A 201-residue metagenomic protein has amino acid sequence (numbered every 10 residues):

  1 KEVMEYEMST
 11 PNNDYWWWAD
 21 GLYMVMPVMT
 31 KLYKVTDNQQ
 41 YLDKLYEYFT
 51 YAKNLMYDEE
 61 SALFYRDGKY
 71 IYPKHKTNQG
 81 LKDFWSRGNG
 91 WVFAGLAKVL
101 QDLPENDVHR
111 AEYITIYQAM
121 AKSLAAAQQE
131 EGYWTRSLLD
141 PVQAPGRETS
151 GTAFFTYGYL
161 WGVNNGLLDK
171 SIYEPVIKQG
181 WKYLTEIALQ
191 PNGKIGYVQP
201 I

Functional and structural regions predicted by a protein language model:
K1, M24-N38, W91-H109, A153-L168: Well-ordered alpha-helical scaffold segments within catalytic/enzyme domains
K1, W134, P141, G146-I201: CBM-like carbohydrate-recognition segments
K1-N12, Q39-G68, I114-G132, V176-G193: Long, well-ordered core segments of solenoidal/helical folds
E7-L22, K74-A94, E105, H109 (+4 more regions): Solvent-exposed loop and edge beta-strand segments that line ligand/cofactor-binding and catalytic clefts
S9, V28, K69-Y70, L139 (+1 more regions): Short capping/connector residues at structural and topological boundaries
D14, A19-D20, M24, M29 (+1 more regions): Amphipathic, soluble alpha/beta structural segments
L22-M24, T30, Y46, A52-M56 (+5 more regions): His/Met- and acidic-residue-enriched segments that coordinate or traffic transition-metal cofactors and support
